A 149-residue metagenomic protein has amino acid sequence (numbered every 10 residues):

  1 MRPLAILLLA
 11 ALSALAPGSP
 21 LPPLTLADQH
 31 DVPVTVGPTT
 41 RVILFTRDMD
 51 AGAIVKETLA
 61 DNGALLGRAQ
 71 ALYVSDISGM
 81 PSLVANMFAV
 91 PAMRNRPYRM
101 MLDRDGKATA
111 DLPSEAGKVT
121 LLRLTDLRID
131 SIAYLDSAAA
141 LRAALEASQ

Functional and structural regions predicted by a protein language model:
P3-S13: Sec-dependent N-terminal signal peptides
P23-T40: A short beta-strand-turn-helix
D28, V55-A60, D105-A108: N-terminal post-signal-peptidase region of extra-cytosolic proteins
V36-P38, R104-L141: Thiol/disulfide oxidoreductase modules built on the thioredoxin-like
V42, A51-A92: Structural microenvironment flanking redox-active thiols in thiol-disulfide oxidoreductases
L44-T46: Structural cue for short, hydrophobic secondary-structure segments
M49-A51, I77-P81, G106-A108, I129-D130: Solvent-exposed loop/turn segments at secondary-structure junctions within structured extracellular/periplasmic domains
Q70-V74, A89-A116: Short, internal strand/loop/helix patches that form the active-site neighborhood or redox-interaction surface
